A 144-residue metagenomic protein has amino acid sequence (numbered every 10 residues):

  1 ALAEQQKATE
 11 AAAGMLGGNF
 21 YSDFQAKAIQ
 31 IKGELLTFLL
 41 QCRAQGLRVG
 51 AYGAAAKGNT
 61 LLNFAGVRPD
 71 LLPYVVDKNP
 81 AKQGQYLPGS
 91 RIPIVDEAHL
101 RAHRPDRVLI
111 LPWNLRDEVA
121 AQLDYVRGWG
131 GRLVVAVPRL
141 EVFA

Functional and structural regions predicted by a protein language model:
A1-K27: Flexible, glycine-/basic-rich loop-and-beta segments that form/coincide with the SAM-dependent methyltransferase
K27-Q45: A short, well-structured juxtamembrane/interface segment
C42-N63: Glycine-rich adenosine-cofactor-binding loop
T60-P73: Substrate-recognition/cap helix-loop segment adjacent to the acidic, metal-dependent catalytic center of Asp-based
P73-K78, V134-A136: Short internal beta-strands
N79-Q85, S90: Surface-exposed, charge/polar-rich loops and edge strands
S90-A144: Phosphate-bearing ligand-interacting subdomains that bind or position ATP/ADP/UDP/GDP/NAD(P) or nucleotide-linked
